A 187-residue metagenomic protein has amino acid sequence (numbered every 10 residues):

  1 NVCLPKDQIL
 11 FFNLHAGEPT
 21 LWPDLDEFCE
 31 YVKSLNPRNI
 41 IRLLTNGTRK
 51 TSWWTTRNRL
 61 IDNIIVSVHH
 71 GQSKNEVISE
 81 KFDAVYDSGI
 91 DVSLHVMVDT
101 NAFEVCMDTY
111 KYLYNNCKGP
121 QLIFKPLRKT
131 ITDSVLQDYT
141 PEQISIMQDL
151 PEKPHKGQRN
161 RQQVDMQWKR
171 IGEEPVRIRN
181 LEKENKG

Functional and structural regions predicted by a protein language model:
V2-L14, W22-Y112, Q121-I123: Radical SAM/AdoMet-radical enzyme domain recognition
N116: Conserved, well-structured core segments that form the ligand-binding/active-site neighborhood of functional domains
L127: Primarily the dimerization/phosphotransfer
T130-G187: Accessory C-terminal segments flanking Radical SAM cores
